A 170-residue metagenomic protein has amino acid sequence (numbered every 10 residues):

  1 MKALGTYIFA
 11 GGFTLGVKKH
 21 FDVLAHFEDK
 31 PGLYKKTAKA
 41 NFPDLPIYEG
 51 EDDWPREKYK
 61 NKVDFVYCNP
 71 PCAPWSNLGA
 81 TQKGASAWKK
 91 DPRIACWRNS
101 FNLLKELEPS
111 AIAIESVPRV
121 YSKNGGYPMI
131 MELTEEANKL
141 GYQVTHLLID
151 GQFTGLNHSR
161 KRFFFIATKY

Functional and structural regions predicted by a protein language model:
M1-P55: SAM cofactor-binding core of SAM-dependent methyltransferases, primarily the Rossmann-like beta-alpha-beta module
R56-F65, W75-Y170: Class I S-adenosyl-L-methionine
P70-P71: Short glycine-/small-residue-rich Rossmann-like dinucleotide-binding loops
